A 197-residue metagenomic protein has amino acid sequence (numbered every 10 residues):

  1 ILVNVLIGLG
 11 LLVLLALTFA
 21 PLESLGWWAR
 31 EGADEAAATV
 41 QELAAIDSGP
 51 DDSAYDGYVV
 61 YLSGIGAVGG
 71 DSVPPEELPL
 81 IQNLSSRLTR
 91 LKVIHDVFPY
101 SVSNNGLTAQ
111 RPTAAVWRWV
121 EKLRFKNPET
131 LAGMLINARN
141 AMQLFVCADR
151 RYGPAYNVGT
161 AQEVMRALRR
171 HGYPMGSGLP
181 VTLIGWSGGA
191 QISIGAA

Functional and structural regions predicted by a protein language model:
I1-L43: N-terminal membrane-anchoring alpha-helices
W27-W28, Y61-V68, E77-G176: Active-site catalytic motif of lipid deacylating hydrolases and related acyltransferases
L43-S53, Y173-M175: Short boundary motifs at domain starts and secondary-structure transition points
D51-D52, P74-E77: Electropositive, gly/pro-rich neighborhoods at or near active sites that engage anionic ligands
D51-V59, L179: A short, charged/proline- and glycine-enriched loop that marks the coil->beta-strand transition at the N-terminal
V60-Y61, L183: Hydrophobic Val/Ile/Leu positions in short beta-strands of Rossmann-like dinucleotide-binding domains
I184-G189, S193: Gly/Ala-rich beta-loop-alpha elbow adjacent to hydrolase catalytic centers
A197: The feature captures the conserved acid-bearing segment of alpha/beta-hydrolase catalytic domains
